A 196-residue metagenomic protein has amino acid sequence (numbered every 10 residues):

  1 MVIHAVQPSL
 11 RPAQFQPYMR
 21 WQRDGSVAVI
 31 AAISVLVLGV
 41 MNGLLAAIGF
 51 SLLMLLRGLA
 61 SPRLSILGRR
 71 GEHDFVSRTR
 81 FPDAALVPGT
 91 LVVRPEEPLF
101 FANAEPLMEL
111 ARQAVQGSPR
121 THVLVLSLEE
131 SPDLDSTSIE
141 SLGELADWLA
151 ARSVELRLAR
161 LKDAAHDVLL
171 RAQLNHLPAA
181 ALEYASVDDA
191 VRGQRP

Functional and structural regions predicted by a protein language model:
M1-I3: Transmembrane alpha-helices and their membrane-interface boundaries in multi-pass membrane transporters and channels
A5-A172, H176-L177, R195: The feature marks cytosolic C-terminal regulatory regions of anion transporters and related permeases
L177-G193: Short acidic-hydrophobic, aromatic-tinged amphipathic segments that line or gate anion-handling sites
